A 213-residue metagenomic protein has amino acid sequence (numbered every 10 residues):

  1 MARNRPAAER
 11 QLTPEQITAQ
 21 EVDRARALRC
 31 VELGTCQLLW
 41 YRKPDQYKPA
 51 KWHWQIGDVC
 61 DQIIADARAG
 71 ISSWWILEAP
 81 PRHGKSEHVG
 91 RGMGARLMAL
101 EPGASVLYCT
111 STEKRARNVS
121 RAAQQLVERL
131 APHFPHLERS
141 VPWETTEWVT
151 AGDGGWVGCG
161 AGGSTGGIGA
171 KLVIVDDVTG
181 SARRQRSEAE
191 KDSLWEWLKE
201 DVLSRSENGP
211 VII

Functional and structural regions predicted by a protein language model:
A2-I213: Phosphate/NTP-binding elements of NTP-utilizing enzymes
